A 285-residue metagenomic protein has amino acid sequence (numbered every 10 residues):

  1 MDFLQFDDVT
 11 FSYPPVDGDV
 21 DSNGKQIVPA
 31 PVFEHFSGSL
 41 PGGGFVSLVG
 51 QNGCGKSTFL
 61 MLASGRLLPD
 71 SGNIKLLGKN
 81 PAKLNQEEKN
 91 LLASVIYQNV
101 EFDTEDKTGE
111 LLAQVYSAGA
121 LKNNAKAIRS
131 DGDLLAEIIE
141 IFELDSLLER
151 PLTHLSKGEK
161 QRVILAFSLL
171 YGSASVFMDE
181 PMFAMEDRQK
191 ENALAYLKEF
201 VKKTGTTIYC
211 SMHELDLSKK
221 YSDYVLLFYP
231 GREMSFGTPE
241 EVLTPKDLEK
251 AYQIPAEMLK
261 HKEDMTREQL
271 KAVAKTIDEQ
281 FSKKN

Functional and structural regions predicted by a protein language model:
V49-Q51: The feature captures the beta-strand-to-loop junction immediately N-terminal to the Walker
S64: Helix-to-loop junction immediately C-terminal to a conserved catalytic motif
G72-N80, K89: Conserved ABC transporter NBD signature motif
E105-L121: Q-loop/switch helix immediately C-terminal to the Walker
I128-L147, L169-G172: Conserved ABC ATPase "signature" region
P151-L155: Conserved ABC ATPase signature
V176-E180: Catalytic Walker B motif of ABC-type/P-loop ATPase nucleotide-binding domains
P245-N285: ABC ATPase nucleotide-binding domains
